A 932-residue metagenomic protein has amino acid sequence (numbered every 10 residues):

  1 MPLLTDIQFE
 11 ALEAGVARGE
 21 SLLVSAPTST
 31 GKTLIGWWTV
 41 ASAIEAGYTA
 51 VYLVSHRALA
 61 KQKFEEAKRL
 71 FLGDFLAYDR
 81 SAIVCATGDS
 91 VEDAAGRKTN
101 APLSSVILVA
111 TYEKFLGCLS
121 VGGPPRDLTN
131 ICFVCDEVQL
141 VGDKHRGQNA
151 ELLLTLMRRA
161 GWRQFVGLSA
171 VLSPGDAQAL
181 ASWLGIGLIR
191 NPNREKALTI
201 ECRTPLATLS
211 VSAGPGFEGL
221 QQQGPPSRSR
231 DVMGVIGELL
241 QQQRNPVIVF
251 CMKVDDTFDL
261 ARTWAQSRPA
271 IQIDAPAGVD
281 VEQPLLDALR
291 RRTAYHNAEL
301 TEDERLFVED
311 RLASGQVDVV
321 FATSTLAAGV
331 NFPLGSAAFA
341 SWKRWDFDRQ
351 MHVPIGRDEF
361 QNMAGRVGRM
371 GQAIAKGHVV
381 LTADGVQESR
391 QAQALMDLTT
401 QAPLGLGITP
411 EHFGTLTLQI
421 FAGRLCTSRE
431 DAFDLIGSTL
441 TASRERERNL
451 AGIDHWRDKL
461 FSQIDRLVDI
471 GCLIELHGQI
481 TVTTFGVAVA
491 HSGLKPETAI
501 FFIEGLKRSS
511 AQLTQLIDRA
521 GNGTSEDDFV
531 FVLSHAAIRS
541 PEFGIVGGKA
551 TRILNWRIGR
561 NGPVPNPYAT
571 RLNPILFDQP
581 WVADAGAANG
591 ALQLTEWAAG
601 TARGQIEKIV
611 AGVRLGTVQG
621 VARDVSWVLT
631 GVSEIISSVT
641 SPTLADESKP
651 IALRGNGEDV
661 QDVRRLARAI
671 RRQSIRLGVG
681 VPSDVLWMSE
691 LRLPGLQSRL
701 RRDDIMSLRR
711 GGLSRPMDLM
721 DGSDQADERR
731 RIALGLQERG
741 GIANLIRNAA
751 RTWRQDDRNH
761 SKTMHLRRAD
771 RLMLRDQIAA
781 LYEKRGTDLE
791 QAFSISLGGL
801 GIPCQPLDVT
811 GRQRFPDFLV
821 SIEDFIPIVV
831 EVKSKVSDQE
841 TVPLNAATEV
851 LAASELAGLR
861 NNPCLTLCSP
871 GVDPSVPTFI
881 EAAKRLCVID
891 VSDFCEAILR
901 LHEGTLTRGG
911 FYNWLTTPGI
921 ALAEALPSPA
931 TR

Functional and structural regions predicted by a protein language model:
M1-S25: Conserved pre-motif I regulatory segment
P27, V51-S90, Q241, P246-V319 (+4 more regions): Conserved C-terminal RecA-like helicase domain
F71-S120, P124, N193: Inter-Walker segment of RecA-like/P-loop motor cores
L108, Y112-L116, G122-G167: SF2 helicase catalytic motif II
T155, W162-V166, A170-T263, A294 (+1 more regions): Conserved interdomain linker/interface between the two RecA-like ATPase lobes of SF2 helicase motors
F332, S336-F347, M351-L395: Conserved segment of the helicase C-terminal RecA-like domain
Q419, F461-I470, I474-R702: C-terminal helical accessory/scaffold domains
A780-G786, A792-G799, P803-P918: Catalytic core segments in nucleotide and nucleic-acid processing enzymes
